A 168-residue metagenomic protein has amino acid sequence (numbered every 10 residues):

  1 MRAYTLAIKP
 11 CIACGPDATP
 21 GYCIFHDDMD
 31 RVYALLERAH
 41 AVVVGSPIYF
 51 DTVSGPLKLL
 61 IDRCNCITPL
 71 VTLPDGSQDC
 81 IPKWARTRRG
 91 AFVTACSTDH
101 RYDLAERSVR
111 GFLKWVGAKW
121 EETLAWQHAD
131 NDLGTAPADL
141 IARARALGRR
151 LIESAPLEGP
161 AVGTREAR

Functional and structural regions predicted by a protein language model:
M1-P69, L124, L133-R168: N-terminal beta1-alpha1-beta2 submodule of the flavodoxin-like/Rossmannoid cofactor-binding fold
A3, A95, W126-H128: Active-site donor-binding loop signature of nucleotide-sugar glycosyltransferases
I48, C96-H100, A129-D132: Short histidine/acidic/glycine/proline-rich micro-motifs that form metal- and phosphate-coordinating active-site loops
V71-K119: Short, glycine-/small-residue-rich phosphate/pyrophosphate-handling segment
L73-G76, A129, P160: Sparse recognition of residues in long alpha-helices and their boundaries
R89, L124-N131: A short small-residue
